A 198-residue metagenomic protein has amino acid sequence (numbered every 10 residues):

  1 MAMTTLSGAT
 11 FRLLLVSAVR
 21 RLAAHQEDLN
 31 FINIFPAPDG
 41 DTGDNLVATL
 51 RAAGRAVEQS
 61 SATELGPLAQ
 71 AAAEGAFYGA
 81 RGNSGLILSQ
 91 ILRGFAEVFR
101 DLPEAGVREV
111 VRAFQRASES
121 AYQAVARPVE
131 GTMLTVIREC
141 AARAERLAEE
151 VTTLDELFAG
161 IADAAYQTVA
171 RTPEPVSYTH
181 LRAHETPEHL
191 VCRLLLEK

Functional and structural regions predicted by a protein language model:
M1-R182, R193: N-terminal loops that bind phosphate or other acidic moieties and the adjacent beta-alpha structural core
T179-T186, L190, K198: Conserved small/polar residues in nucleotide/adenosyl-binding loops
